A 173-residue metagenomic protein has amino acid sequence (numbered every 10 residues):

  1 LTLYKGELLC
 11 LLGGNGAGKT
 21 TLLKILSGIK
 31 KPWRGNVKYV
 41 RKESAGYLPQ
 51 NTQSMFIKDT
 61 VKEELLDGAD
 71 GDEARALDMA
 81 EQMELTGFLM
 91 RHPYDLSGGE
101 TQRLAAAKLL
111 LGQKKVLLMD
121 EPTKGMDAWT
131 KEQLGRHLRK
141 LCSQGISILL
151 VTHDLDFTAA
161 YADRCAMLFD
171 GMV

Functional and structural regions predicted by a protein language model:
S27: Helix-to-loop junction immediately C-terminal to a conserved catalytic motif
E73-F88: Conserved ABC ATPase "signature" region
H92-L96, E100: Conserved ABC ATPase signature
L117-D120: Catalytic Walker B motif of ABC-type/P-loop ATPase nucleotide-binding domains
T152-H153: H-loop/switch region of ABC-family ATPase nucleotide-binding domains
T158-A160: A short, surface-exposed alpha-helical micro-motif characterized by mixed small hydrophobic and charged/polar residues
C165-V173: H-loop (His-switch) and adjacent beta-strand-loop-beta switch element of ABC-type ATPase nucleotide-binding domains
